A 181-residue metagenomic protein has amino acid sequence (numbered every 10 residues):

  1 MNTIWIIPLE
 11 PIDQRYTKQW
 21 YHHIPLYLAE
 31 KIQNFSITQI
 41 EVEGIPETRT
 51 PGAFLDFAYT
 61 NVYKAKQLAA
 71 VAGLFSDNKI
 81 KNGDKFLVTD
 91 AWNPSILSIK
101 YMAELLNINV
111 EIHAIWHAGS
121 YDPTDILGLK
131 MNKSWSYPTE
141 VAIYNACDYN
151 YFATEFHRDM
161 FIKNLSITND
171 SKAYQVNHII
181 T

Functional and structural regions predicted by a protein language model:
M1-S98: N-terminal pre-catalytic "stem/leader" segment of glycosyltransferase-like enzymes
R15-Q19, I96-Y101, T124-L127, M160-N164: A short acidic (Asp/Glu
L26-I40, L105-E111, N145-Y149, T168-Y174: Structural alpha-beta junctions
E43-P46, A91-W92, W116-S120, T154-H157: Short beta-alpha junction loops
T60-K64, D125-N132: Short, flexible loop segments at the rims of nucleotide/cofactor-binding pockets, characterized by
K85-A91, A103-I126: Active-site proximal beta-strand in glycosyltransferases
L129-N150: Membrane-proximal helix-turn-helix segments that form the acceptor-binding/catalytic region of lipid-linked
N145-T181: Donor nucleotide-sugar binding/catalytic pocket of nucleotide-sugar-dependent glycosyltransferases
